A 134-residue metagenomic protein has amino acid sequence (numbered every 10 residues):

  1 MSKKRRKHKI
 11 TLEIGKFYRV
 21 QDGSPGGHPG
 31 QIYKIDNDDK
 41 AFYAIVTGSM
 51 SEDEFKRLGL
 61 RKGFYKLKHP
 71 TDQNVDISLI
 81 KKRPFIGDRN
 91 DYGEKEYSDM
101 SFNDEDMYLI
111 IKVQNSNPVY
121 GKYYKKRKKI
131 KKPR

Functional and structural regions predicted by a protein language model:
M1, G48-M50, I77, N115: Intrinsically disordered, low-complexity segments enriched in Ser/Pro/Gly/Ala and basic residues
M1-T11: Mixed-charge, Lys/Arg-rich low-complexity intrinsically disordered regions
S2-K4, Y43, R127, P133: Intrinsically disordered, serine/threonine/proline-rich low-complexity segments
K9-Q21: Short coil-to-beta transition motif at edge beta-strands of beta-rich domains
I10, L58-R134: C-terminal terminal-subdomain/extension
I14-K16, G26-H28, Q73: Short beta-strand or tight-loop elements that sit immediately N-terminal to catalytic metal-binding acidic residues
D22, G26-K66: Compact nucleic-acid interaction/catalytic patches
